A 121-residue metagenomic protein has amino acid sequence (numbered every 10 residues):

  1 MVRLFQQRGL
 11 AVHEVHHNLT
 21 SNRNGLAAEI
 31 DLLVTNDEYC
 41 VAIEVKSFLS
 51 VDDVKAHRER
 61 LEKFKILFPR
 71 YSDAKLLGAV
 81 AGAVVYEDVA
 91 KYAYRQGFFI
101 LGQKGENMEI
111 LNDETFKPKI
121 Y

Functional and structural regions predicted by a protein language model:
M1, I30-D53, H57, E62: Conserved catalytic cores of phosphodiester-cleaving nucleases, focusing on short active-site segments
M1-L10: Amphipathic, low-proline, heptad-repeat alpha-helices and/or compositionally biased low-complexity charged/polar-rich
L4, R60-K63, Y92, Q96: Alpha-helical structural signal in soluble globular domains
L10-D37: Active-site metal-binding core of divalent-cation-utilizing nuclease and nuclease-like domains
A11, R70-K75: Short helix-terminating capping/connector loops at secondary-structure junctions
L19-S21, L49, V85, N107: Residue-level detector of flexible, active-site-proximal loop/helix-junction positions within diverse enzyme catalytic
V54-F68, G78, G82: Short, charged, amphipathic alpha-helix that recurs within catalytic cores of restriction-modification and other
L77-Y121: Domain-level recognition of nuclease-like catalytic cores that cleave nucleotide substrates
